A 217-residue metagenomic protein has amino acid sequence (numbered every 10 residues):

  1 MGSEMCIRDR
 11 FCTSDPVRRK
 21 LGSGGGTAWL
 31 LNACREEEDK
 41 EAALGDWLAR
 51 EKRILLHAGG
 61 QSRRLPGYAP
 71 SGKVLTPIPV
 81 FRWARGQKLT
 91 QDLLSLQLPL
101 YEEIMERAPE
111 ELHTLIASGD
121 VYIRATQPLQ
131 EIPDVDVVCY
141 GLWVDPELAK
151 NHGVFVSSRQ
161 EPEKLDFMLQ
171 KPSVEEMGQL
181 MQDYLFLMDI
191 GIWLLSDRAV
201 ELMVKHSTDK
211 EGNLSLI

Functional and structural regions predicted by a protein language model:
M1-E4, R8-I217: Unchanged
